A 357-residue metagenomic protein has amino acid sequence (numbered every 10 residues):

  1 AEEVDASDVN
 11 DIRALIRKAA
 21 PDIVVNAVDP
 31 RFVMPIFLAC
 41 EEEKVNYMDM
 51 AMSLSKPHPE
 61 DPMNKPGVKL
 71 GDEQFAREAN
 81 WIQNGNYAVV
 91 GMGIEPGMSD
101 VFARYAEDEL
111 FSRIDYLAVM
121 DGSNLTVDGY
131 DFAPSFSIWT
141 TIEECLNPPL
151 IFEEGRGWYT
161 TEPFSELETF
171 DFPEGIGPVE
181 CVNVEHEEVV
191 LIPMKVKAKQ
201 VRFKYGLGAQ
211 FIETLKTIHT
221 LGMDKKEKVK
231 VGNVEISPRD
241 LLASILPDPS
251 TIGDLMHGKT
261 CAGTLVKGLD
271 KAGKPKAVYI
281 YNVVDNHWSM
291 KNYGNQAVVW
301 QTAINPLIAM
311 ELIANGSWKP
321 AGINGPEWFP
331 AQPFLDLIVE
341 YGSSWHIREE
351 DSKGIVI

Functional and structural regions predicted by a protein language model:
E2, V89, R202-K204: General small-molecule cofactor/ligand-binding pocket signal
E3-P21, V28, F32-P35: Conserved Rossmann-fold cofactor-binding substructure of NAD(P)-dependent oxidoreductases
V24-N26, M48-D49: Redox-cofactor binding/interface segments in oxidoreductases and associated redox assembly factors
V33, S53-D61, E95-G97, N124-V127: Short gly/pro/ser/thr-enriched loop/turn and capping motifs at secondary-structure boundaries
M50-N86: Rossmann-fold NAD(P)-binding glycine/threonine-rich loop
E73-N124: Adenosine-phosphate binding glycine-rich loop
D108-I357: C-terminal catalytic/substrate-binding lobe primarily of soluble NAD(P)-dependent oxidoreductases
